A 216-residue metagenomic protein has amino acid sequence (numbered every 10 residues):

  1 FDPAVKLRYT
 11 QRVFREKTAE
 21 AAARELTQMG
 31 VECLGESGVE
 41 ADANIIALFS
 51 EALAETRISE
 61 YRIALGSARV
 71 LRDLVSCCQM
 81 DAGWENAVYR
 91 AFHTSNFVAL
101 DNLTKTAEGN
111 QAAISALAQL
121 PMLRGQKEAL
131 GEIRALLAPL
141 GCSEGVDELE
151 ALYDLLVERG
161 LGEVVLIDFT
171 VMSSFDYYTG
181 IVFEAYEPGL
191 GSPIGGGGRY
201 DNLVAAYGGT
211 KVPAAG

Functional and structural regions predicted by a protein language model:
F1-S59, L103-G216: Positively charged, Gly/Ser-enriched RNA/tRNA-binding surfaces
R24-M29, L65-D73: Short, conserved phosphate-binding/catalytic loop or strand-edge motifs used in phosphoryl-/nucleotidyl-transfer
I45, S67-V70, W84, V88 (+2 more regions): Internal, well-ordered alpha-helical segments in soluble enzyme and binding-protein domains
L48-E55, R69-Q79: Hydrophobic mid-domain F-helix/FG-region of cytochrome P450s
E60-L71, V88, L166-T170: Short, surface-exposed recognition loops or helix-turn segments adjacent to catalytic cores
R72-A82, D176-F183: Short glycine/threonine-rich loop-to-helix capping motif typified by GTGT followed within a few residues by an Asp-Pro
Q79-K105, G109, L161: Acidic, His- and aromatic-enriched active-site or binding-groove loops in soluble protein domains that engage sugars
